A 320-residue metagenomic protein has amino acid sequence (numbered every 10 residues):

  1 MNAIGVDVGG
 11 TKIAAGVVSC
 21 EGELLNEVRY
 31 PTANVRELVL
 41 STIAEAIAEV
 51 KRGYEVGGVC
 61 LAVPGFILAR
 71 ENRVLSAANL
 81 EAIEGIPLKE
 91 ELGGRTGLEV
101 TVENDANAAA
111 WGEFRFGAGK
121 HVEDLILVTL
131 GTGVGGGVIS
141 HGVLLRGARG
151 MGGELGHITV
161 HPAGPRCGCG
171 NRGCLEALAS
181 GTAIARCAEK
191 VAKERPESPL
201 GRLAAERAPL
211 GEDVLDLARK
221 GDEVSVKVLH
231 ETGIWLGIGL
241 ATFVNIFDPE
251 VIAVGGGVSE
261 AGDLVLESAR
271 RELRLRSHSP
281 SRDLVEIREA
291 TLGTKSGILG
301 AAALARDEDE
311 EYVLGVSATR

Functional and structural regions predicted by a protein language model:
M1-G58, I67-R73, K89-L98, G112-D124 (+2 more regions): ATP-binding/phosphotransfer module of carbohydrate and carboxylate kinases, centering on a glycine-rich
D7, C60-P64, L127-G133, G137-I139: Short beta-strand segments
K12, A108, T132-G135, P162: Conserved A3 ("GATE") glycine/threonine-rich loop of ANL adenylate-forming enzymes
L25, V138-E154: Short, charged low-complexity linear segments at domain edges
P31-N34, A82-I83, G152-E154: A short acidic/small-residue loop/turn micro-motif
G65-I67, L80, A106, G131 (+3 more regions): Short, flexible active-site-adjacent loop segments at beta-strand->alpha-helix junctions, enriched in small/polar
N72-E84: A charged helix-plus-loop insertion that forms the helical arch/lid used to bind and gate nucleic-acid substrates
V100-N104: General beta-strand structural signal in soluble alpha/beta enzymes
